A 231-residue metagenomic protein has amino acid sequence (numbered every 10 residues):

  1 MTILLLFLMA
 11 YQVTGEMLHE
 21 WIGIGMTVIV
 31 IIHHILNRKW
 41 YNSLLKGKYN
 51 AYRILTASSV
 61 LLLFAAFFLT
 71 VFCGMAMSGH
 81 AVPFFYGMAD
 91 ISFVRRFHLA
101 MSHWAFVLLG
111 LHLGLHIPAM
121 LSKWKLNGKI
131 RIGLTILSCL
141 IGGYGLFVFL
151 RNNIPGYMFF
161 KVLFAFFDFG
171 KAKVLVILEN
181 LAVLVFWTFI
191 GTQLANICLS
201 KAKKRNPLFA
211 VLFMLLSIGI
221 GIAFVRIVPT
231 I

Functional and structural regions predicted by a protein language model:
M1-I231: Membrane-embedded alpha-helical bundles that constitute the cytochrome b-like, heme-associated redox core of multi-pass
